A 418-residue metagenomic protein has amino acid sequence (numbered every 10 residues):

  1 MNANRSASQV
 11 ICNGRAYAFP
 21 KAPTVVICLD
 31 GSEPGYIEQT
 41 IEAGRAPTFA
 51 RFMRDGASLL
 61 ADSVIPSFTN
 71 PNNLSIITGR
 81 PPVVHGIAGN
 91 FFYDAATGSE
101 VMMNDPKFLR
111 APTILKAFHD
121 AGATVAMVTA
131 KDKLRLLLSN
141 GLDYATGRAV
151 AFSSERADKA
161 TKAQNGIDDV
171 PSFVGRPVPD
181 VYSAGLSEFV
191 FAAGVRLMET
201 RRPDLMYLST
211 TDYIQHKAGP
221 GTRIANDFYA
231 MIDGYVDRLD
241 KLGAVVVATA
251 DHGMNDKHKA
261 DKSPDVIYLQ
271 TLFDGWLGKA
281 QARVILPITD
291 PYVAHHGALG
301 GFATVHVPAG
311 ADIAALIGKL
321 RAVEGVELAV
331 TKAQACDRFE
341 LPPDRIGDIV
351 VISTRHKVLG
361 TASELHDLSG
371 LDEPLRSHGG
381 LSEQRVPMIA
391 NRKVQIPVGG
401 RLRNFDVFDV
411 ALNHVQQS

Functional and structural regions predicted by a protein language model:
M1-A57: Active-site-proximal N-terminal segment of extracellular/periplasmic enzymes that hydrolyze or transfer
N2, I77-G219, H295, G301 (+4 more regions): His/Asp/Glu-rich, glycine-adjacent segments that coordinate divalent cations and/or stabilize oxyanion chemistry on
K21-E38, F52, I76, F118 (+10 more regions): Beta-strand elements within well-structured catalytic alpha/beta cores of enzymes that handle phosphate/sulfate esters
A22, L29, S67-F68, F92-K107 (+5 more regions): Secreted, luminal/periplasmic, and some membrane-associated catalytic domains that remodel anionic oxygen-ester
G31-G35, R54-L60, T69-N72, N90-M103 (+1 more regions): Glycine-/proline-rich flexible loop or hinge segments
G31-P34, P66-S67, P82, K131-R135 (+4 more regions): Short, solvent-exposed loop/turn segments at secondary-structure junctions
E38-P82, A126: Short, structured active-site-proximal loop/turn typified by the sulfatase FGly-forming signature C/S-X-P-X-R
I352-V415: Low-complexity, glycine/alanine/valine/leucine- and proline-rich hydrophobic stretches
